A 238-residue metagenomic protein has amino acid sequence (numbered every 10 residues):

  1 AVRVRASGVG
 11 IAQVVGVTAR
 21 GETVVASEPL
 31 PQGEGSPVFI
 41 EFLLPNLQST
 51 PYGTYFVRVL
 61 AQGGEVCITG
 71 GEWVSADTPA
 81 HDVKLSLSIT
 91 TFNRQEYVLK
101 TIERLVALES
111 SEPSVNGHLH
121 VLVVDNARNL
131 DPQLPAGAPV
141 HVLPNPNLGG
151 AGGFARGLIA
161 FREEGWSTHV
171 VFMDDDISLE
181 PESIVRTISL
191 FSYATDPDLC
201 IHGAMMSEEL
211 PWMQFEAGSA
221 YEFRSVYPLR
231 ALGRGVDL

Functional and structural regions predicted by a protein language model:
A1-V9, G16-V24, P31-L99, E103: N-proximal low-complexity "stem/linker" segments adjacent to membrane-targeting elements
V83-L85, N116-V121, T168-V170, D198-I201: Residue-level recognition of the N-termini of beta-strands and the immediately preceding loop/turn
L105-L143: Acidic donor-binding segment of Leloir-type glycosyltransferases
N145-F161: Glycine-rich, basic loop-to-helix element that forms the pyrophosphate-binding segment of sugar-nucleotide handling
F161-S167, A194: Glycine-rich phosphate-binding loop signature in dinucleotide/nucleotide-binding domains
G165-S178: Short beta-strand-to-loop acidic/aromatic patch adjacent to the donor-nucleotide binding site
S178-L229: Conserved donor NDP-sugar-binding/catalytic core segment of glycosyltransferases
L232-L238: A recurrent flexible, glycine/aromatic-enriched loop bordering the glycosyltransferase active site that acts as
